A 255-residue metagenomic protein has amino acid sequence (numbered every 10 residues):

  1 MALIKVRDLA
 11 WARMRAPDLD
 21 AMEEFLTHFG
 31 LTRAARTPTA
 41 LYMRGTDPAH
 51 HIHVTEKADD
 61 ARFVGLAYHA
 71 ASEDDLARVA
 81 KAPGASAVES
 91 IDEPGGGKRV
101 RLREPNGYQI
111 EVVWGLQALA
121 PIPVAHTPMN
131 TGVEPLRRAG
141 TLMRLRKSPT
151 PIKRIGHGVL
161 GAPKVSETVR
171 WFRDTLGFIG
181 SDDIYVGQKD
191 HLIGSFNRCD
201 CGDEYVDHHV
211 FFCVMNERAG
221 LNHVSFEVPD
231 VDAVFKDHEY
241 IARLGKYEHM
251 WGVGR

Functional and structural regions predicted by a protein language model:
M1-D20, G65-L66, V124-S166, I179 (+1 more regions): N-terminal beta-strand motif that seeds the catalytic metal site of vicinal oxygen chelate
A2, L19, H51, D59 (+3 more regions): Intrinsically disordered, low-complexity, positively biased terminal segments
I4-H50, L160-H208: Core segments of cupin and vicinal oxygen chelate
R7, R15-D20, P38, A67-Q109 (+3 more regions): Vicinal oxygen chelate
D8-A12, L26, L31, M43 (+8 more regions): Short, structured motif recognition centered on aromatic/hydrophobic residues
R44, E56, R103, R198 (+1 more regions): Residue-level detector of conserved, well-ordered beta-strand and adjacent loop positions that form binding/recognition
P48-H53, G107-E111, A118-A120, G202-H208: Short, charged/polar, Gly/Pro-enriched secondary-structure boundary elements
G84-P151, S195-F196, L244-R255: Vicinal oxygen chelate
